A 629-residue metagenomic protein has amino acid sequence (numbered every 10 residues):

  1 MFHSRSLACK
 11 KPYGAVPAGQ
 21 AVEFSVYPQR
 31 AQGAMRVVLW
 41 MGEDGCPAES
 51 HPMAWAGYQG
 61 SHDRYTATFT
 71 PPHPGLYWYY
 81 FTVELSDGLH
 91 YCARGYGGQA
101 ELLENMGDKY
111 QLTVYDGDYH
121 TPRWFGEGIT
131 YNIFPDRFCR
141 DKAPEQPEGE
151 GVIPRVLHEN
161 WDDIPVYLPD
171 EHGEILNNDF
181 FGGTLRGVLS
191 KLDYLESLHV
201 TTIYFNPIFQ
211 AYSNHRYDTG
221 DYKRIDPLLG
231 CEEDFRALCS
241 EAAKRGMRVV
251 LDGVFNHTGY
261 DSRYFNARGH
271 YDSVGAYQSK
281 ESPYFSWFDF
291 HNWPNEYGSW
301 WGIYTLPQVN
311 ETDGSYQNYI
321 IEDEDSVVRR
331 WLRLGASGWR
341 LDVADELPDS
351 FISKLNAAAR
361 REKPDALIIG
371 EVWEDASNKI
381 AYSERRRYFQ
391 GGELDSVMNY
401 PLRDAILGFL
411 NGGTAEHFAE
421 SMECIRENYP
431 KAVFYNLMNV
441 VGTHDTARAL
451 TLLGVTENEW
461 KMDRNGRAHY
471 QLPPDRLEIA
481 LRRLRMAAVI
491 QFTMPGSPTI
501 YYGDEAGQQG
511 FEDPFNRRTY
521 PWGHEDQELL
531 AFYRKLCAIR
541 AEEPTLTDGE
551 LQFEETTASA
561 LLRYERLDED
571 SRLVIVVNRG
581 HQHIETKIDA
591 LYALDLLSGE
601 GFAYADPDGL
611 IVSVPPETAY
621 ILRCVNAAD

Functional and structural regions predicted by a protein language model:
M1-Y131, T201, E362: Glycan-association/targeting regions that enable binding to alpha-glucans and other polysaccharides
K11-Y13, E23-S25, E555-D589: Carbohydrate-binding surface patches
V26, I133, L195, F205 (+10 more regions): Conserved, mostly hydrophobic/aromatic
R30, D606-D629: C-terminal beta-strand-rich structural cap/linker in extracellular carbohydrate-active enzymes
Q32, D589-E600: Solvent-exposed beta-hairpin/edge-strand motifs
F134-T201, I208-R333, L355-E362: Substrate-binding/active-site clefts of carbohydrate-active enzymes
D136, Y382-S383, Y435-L472, A488-D526: Aromatic/acidic polysaccharide-binding cleft in carbohydrate-active enzymes
C239-R248, N256-H257, S262-S273, V327 (+6 more regions): Active-site-proximal helices and loops of the catalytic beta/alpha 8
